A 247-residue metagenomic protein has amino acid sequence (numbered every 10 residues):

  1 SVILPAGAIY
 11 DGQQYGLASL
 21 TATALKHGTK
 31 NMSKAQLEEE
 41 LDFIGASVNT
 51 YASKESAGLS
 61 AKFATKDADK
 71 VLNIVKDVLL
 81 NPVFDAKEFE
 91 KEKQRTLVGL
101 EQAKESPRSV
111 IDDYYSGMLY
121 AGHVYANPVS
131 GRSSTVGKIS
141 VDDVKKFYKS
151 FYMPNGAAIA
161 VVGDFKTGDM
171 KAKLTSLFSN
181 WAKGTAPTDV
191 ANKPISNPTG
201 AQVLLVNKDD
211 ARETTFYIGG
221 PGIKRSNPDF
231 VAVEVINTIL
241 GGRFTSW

Functional and structural regions predicted by a protein language model:
S1-G12, K30-D67, E90, G99-G156 (+2 more regions): Non-catalytic beta-strand/loop surface segments
D11-Q14, D69-L72, A86-K87, A172 (+1 more regions): Solvent-exposed, non-transmembrane alpha-helical starts
Y15-T29: Active-site SXXK
D77-A86, L177-T185: A common structural junction motif
D164: Carbohydrate-associated surface elements
